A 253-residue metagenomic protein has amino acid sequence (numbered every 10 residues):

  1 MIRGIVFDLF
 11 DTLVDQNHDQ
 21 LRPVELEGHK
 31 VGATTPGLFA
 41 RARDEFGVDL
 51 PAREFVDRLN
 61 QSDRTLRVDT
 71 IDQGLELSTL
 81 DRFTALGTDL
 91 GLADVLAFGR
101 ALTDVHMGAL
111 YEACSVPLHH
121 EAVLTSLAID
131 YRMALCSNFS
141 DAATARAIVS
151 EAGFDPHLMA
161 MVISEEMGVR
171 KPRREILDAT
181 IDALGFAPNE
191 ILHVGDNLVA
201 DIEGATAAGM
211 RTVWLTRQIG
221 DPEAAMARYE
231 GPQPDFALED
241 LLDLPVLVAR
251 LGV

Functional and structural regions predicted by a protein language model:
M1-I5, A40, D44-R53, E121-T125 (+2 more regions): Asp-based, Mg2+/Mn2+-dependent phosphohydrolase catalytic module
R3-L13: Short, hydrophobic/glycine-enriched beta-strand segments
F10, N17-D69: Conserved phosphoryl-transfer catalytic core
D15-N17, T216: Nucleotide-sugar donor-binding loop of glycosyltransferases
K30-F39, L75-A85, S140: Short acidic alpha-helix initiation/capping motifs at coil-to-helix transition points, especially at protein N-termini
R43-R58, T88-L102, P156-L158: Short, surface-exposed acidic
D63-S78, S150: Short, electropositive alpha-helical surface patch
D72-D81, V95-A97, D104-M133: Short, acidic loop-to-helix structural element flanking the phosphoryl-transfer center in phosphate-processing enzymes
